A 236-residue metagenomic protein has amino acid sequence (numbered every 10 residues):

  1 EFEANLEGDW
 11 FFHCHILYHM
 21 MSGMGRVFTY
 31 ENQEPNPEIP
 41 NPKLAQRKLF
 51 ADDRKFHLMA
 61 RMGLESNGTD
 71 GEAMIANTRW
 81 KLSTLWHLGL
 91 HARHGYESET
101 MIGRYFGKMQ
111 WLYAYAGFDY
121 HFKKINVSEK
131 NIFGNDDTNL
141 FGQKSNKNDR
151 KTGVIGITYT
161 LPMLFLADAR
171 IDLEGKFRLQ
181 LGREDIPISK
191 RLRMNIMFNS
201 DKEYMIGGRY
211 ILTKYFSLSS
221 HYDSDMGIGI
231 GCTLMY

Functional and structural regions predicted by a protein language model:
E1-K48: Extracellular/periplasmic metallocenter environments
Q46-R79, S83-L85: Short glycine/proline- and aromatic-enriched beta-strand/turn motifs that initiate or cap beta-hairpins
R54-L58, E65-T69, H94-S98, K147-G153 (+3 more regions): Residues that define the transmembrane beta-barrel architecture of outer-membrane proteins
L58-M62, L82-T84, L112-A116, F165-A169 (+4 more regions): Transmembrane beta-strands of outer-membrane beta-barrel proteins
T78-W80, Y105-W111, T160-L164, I186-S189 (+1 more regions): Outer-membrane beta-barrel channels and translocator barrels
G95-T100, N126-F133, L179-E184, G231-T233: Outer-membrane beta-barrel translocator domains and adjoining extracellular loop/strand segments of Gram-negative
K176-R209: Outer membrane beta-barrel transmembrane domains
I206-Y210, S224-Y236: Outer-membrane beta-barrel "beta-signal"
